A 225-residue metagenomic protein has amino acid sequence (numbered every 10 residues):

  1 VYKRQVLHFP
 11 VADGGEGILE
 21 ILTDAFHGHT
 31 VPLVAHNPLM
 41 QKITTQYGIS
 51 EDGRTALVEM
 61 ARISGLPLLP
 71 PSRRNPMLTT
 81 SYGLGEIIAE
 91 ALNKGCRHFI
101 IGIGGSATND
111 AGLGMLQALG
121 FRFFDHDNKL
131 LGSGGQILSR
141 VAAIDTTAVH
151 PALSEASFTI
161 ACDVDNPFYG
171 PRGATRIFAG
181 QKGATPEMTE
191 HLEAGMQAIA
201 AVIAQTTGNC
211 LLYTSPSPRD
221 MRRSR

Functional and structural regions predicted by a protein language model:
Y2, Y213-R225: Single conserved hydrophobic/aromatic residue that forms the stacking wall/gate of nucleotide- or nucleobase-binding
K3-R4, L22-T30, I88, L92 (+5 more regions): Structural signal for hydrophobic packing residues in well-ordered secondary-structure cores of soluble enzyme domains
R4-P67, F158, C162-F168, A174: Glycine-rich nucleotide/cofactor/substrate-binding loop typically near the N-terminus or early in the first domain
A12-G14, I103-D110, N166, S215: Gly/Ser/Thr-rich loops at beta-strand to alpha-helix junctions that form or flank small-molecule/cofactor-binding
T44-T108: Anion-binding (especially nucleotide phosphate/pyrophosphate-binding) glycine-rich loop and adjoining beta-alpha core
A61, K129, T159-L212: Carboxylate- and glycine-rich phosphate/diphosphate-binding segment that chelates Mg2+/Mn2+
P67-L69, G114-L119, P171-K182: Acidic/polar active-site rim loop that often engages polyanionic ligands
L78-Y82, E86-A89, N93-I100, A107-S157: Glycine/threonine-rich beta-strand-loop-alpha-helix active-site module that forms ligand/phosphate-binding
